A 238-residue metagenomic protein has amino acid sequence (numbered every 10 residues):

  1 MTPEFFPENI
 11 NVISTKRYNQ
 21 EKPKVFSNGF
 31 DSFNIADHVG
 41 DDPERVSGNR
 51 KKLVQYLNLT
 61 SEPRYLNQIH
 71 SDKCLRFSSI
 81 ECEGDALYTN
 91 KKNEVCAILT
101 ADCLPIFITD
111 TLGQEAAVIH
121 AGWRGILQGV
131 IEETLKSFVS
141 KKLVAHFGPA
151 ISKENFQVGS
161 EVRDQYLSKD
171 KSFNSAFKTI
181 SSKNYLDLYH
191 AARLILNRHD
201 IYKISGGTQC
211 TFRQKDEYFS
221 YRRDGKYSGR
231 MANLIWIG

Functional and structural regions predicted by a protein language model:
M1-G238: Active-site microenvironment for binding and transforming phosphate-containing groups
